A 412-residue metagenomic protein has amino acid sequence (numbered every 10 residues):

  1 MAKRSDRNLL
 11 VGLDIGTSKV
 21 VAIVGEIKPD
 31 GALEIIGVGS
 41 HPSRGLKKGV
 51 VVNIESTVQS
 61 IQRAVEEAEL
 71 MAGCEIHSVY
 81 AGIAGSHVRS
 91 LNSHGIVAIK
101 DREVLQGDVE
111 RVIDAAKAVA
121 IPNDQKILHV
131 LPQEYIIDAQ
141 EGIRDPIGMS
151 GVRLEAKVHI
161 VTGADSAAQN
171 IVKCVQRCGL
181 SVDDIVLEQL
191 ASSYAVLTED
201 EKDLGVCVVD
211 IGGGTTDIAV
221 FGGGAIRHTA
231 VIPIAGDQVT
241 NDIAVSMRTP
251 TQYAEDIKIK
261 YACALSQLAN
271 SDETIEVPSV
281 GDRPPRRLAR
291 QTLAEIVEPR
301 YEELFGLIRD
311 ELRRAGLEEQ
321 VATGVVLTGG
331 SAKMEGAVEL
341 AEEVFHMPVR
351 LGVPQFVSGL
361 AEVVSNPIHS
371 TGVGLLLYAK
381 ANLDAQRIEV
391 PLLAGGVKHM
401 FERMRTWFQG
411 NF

Functional and structural regions predicted by a protein language model:
M1-T17, I23-V208, A225-I226, G236 (+7 more regions): Nucleotide/phosphate-binding catalytic cleft detector across ATP-hydrolyzing and phosphate-transferring enzymes
S18, G214: Conserved Rossmann-like nucleotide-cofactor binding loop
A81-S86, T323-K333: Glycine-rich beta-strand-to-loop/alpha-helix junction loops that act as flexible
G205-C207, A219, G224-R227, V231 (+2 more regions): Conserved structured catalytic cores and adjacent interaction surfaces of nucleotide-binding/hydrolyzing enzymes
R300-R309: A general structural motif
I308, L327, L375: Hydrophobic, well-ordered secondary-structure elements that form the walls of internal hydrophobic environments
L317, T323-G329, A337, E343: Helical hairpin unit composed of two closely spaced alpha helices linked by a short loop
